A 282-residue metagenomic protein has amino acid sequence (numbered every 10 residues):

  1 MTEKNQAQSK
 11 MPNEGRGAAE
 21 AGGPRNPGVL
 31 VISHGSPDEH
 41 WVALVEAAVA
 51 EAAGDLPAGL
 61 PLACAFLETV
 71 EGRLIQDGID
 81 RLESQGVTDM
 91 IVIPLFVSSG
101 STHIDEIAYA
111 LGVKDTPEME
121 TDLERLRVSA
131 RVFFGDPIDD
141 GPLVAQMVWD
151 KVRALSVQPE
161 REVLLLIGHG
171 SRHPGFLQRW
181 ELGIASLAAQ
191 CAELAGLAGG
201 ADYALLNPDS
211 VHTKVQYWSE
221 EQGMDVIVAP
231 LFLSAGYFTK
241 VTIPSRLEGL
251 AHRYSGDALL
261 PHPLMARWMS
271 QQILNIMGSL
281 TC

Functional and structural regions predicted by a protein language model:
T2-C282: Active-site-proximal alpha-helix that buttresses catalytic centers in soluble enzyme cores
